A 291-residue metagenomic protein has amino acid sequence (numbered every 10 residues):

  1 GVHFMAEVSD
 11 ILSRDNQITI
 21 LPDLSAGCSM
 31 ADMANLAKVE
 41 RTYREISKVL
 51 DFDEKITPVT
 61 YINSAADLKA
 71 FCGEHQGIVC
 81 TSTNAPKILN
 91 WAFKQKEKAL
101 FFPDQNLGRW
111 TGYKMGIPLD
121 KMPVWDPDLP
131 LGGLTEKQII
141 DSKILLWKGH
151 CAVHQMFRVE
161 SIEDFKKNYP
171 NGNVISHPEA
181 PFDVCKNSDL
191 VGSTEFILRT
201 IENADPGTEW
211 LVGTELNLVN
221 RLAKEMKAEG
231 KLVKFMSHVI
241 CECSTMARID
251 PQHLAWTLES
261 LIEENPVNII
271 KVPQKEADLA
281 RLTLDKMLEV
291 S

Functional and structural regions predicted by a protein language model:
G1-S291: The feature marks the mature, well-folded catalytic cores of soluble enzymes
